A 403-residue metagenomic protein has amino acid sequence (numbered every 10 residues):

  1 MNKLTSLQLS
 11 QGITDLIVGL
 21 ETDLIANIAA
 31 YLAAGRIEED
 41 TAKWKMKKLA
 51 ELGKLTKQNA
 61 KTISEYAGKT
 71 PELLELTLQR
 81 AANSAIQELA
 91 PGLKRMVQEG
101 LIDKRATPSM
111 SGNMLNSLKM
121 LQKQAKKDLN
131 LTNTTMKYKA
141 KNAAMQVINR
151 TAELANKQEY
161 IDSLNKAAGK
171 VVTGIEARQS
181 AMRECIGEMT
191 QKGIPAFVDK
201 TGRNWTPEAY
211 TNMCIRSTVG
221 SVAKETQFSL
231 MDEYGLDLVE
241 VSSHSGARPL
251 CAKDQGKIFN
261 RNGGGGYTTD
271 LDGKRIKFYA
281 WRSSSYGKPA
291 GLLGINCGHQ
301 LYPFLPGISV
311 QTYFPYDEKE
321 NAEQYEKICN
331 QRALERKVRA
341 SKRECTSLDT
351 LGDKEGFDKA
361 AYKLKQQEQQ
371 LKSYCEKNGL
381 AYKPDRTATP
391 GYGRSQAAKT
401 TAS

Functional and structural regions predicted by a protein language model:
M1-E184, G307, Y316-S403: N-terminal leader/targeting and assembly helices and adjacent pre-domain segments
V171-I175, T201, W205, A209 (+4 more regions): Short, charged/polar micro-motifs that form catalytic or ligand-binding hotspots
Q179, C185-F197: Extended, charged coiled-coil "arm/hinge" scaffolds of SMC/Rad50-like chromosome-maintenance ATPases and other large
C185, M189, I215, V239-V241 (+3 more regions): Generic structural hydrophobic/aromatic packing signal, biased to beta-strands
W205-P306, V310-Y316: Acidic, glycine-rich two-metal-ion catalytic cores of nucleic acid-processing enzymes
